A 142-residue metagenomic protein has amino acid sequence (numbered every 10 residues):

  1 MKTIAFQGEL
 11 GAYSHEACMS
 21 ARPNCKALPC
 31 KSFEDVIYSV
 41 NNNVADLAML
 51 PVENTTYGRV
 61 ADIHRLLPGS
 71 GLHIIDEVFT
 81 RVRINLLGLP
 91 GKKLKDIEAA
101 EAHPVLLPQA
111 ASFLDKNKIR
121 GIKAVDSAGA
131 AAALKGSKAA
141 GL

Functional and structural regions predicted by a protein language model:
M1-L142: Domain-level signature for soluble enzymes in the chorismate/prephenate branch of the shikimate pathway
